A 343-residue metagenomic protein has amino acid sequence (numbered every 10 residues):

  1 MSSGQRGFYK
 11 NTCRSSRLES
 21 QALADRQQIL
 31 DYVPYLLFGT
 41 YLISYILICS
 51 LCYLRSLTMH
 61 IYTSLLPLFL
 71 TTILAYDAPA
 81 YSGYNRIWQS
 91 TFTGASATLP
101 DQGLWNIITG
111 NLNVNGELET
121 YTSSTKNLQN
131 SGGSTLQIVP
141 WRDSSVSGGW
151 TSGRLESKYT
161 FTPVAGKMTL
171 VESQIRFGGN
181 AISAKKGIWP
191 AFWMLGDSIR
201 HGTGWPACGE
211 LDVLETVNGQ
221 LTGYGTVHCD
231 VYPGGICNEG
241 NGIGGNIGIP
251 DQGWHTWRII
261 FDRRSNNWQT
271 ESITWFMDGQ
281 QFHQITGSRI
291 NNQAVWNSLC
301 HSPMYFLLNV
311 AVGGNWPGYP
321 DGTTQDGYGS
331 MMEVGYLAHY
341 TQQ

Functional and structural regions predicted by a protein language model:
C13, C49-C52: Cysteine-centered motifs
T58-A75: Fungal secretory targeting signals
A75-G209, V213-G219, T226, Q281 (+3 more regions): Low-complexity, Ser/Thr/Pro/Gly-rich disordered linker/stalk regions
F92, V171, H255-R263, W275: Short tryptophan-centered beta-strand motifs in secreted/extracellular beta-sheet-rich domains of glycan-recognition
T203-T256, R263, A311-P317: Glycine-aromatic-enriched beta-strand/loop faces of beta-sandwich-type recognition domains, especially lectin-like
E271, F276-G279: Short strand-turn-strand beta-turns centered on an Asx-Gly dipeptide
Q280-S302: Short, solvent-exposed beta-strand-to-loop segments that form ligand-recognition rims of beta-rich domains
